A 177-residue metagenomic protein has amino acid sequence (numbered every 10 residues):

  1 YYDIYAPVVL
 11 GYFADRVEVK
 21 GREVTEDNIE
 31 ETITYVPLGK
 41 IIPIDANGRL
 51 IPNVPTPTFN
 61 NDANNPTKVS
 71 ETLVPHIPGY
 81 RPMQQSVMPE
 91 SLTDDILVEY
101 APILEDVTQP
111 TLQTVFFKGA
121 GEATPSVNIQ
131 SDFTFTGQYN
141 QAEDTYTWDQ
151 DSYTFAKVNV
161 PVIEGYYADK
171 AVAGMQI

Functional and structural regions predicted by a protein language model:
Y1, I44-S70, D144-T154: Solvent-exposed, low-complexity, repeat-rich "mucin-like" stalks and linkers
Y2-R22, T67-S91, W148-I177: Surface-exposed interfaces of beta-sheet-rich extracellular modules
D3, K40, L50-N53, H76 (+4 more regions): Generic short N-terminal amphipathic or hydrophobic helices
P7, P43-I44, P75, F117-K118 (+2 more regions): Hydrophobic alpha-helical segments, especially N-terminal targeting/anchoring helices
Y12-R16, G39-P43, G48-P52, Y80-Q84 (+3 more regions): Short loop/beta submotifs within extracellular cysteine-rich repeat domains
K20-I44, M88-G119, A173-I177: Conserved "repeat-terminator" motif of extracellular CCP/Sushi domains
E30, L38, V54, V69-T72 (+4 more regions): Surface-exposed or flexible loop/turn and strand-edge residues in extracellular/cell-surface modules
N47-D62, G121-Y139: Short, ordered, surface-exposed loop/turn motifs in non-cytosolic proteins
